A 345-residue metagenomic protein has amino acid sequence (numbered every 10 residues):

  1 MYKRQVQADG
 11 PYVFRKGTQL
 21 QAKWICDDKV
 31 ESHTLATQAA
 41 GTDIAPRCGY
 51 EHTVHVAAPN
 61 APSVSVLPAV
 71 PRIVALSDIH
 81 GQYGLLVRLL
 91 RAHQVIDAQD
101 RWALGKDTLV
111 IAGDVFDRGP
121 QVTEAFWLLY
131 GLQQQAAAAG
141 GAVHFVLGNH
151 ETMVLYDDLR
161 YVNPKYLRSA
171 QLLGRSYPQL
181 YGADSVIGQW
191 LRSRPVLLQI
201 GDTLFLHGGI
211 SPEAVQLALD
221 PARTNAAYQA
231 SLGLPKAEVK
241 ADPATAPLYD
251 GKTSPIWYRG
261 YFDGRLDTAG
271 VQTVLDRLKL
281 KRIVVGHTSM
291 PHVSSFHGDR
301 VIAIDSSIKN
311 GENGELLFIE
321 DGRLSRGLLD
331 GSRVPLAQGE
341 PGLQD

Functional and structural regions predicted by a protein language model:
K3-D345: Feature recognizes metal-dependent phosphohydrolase scaffolds
